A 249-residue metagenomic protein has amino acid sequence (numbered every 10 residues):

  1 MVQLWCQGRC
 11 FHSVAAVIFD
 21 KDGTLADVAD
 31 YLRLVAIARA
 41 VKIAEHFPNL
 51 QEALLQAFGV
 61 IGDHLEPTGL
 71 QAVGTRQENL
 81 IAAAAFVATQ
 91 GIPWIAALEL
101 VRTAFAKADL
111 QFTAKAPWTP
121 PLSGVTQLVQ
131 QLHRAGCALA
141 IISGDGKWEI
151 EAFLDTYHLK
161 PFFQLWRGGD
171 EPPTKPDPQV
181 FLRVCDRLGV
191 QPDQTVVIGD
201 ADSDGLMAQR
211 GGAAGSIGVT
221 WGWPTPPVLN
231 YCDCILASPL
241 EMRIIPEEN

Functional and structural regions predicted by a protein language model:
M1-V17, T126-R134, K147, E151-N249: Asp-based, Mg2+/Mn2+-dependent phosphohydrolase catalytic module
V2-I61: Active-site neighborhood of HAD-like aspartate-dependent phosphohydrolases
H12-V14, I18, A72-Q77, I81 (+3 more regions): Short, acidic loop-to-helix structural element flanking the phosphoryl-transfer center in phosphate-processing enzymes
T24, R39-A40, L50-G62, A135-I142 (+2 more regions): Surface-exposed, interaction-prone regions with an acidic/low-complexity signature
L32-I43, N79-L80, V101-D109, E149-L154: Hydrophobic alpha-helical core bundles mediating ligand binding, dimerization, or RNAP-core interactions
L54-Q111, S123-Q131: A metal-dependent, Asp-based hydrolase signature
L70, A114-A116, G168, Q191-P192: Short, contiguous strand/loop micro-motifs
